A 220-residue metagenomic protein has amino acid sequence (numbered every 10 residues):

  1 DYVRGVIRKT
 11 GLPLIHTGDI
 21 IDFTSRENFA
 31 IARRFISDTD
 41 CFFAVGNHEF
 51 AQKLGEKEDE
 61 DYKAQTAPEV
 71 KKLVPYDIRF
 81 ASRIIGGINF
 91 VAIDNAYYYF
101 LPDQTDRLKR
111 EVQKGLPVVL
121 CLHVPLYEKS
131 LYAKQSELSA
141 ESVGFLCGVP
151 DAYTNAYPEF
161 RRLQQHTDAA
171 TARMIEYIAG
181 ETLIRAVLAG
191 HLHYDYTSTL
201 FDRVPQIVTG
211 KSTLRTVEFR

Functional and structural regions predicted by a protein language model:
D1-F29: N-terminal active-site segment of His-dependent metallophosphoesterases
Y2-P13, Y98-T197: His/acidic metal-ligating clusters that form di-metal
L14, I21, F43, I184-G190 (+1 more regions): Short, hydrophobic beta-strand segments that form beta-sheet elements in well-ordered domains
G18-D19, G46-N47, H123, G190-H191: Active-site glycine-centered loops adjacent to acidic/histidine catalytic or metal-binding residues that shape
G18-F23, V70, N95-Y98, R162-T167: Short, flexible loop segments at the rims of nucleotide/cofactor-binding pockets, characterized by
I21-D22, N89, L126, Y194: Short active-site segment of divalent metal-dependent hydrolases/proteases that encodes the spacing between
R26-V119, S142-L146, G180, T197-E218: Extended active-site neighborhood of metal-dependent phosphoesterases/phosphodiesterases
